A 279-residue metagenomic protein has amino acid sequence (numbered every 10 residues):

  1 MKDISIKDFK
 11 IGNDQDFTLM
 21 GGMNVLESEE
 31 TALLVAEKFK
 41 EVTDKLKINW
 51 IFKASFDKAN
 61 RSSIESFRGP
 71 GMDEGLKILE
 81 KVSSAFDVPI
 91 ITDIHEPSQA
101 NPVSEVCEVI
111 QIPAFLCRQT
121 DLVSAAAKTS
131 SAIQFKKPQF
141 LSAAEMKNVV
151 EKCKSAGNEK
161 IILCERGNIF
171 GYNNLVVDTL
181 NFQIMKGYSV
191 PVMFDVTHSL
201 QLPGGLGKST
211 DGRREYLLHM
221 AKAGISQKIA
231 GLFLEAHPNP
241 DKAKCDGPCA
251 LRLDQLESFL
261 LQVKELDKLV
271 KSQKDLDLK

Functional and structural regions predicted by a protein language model:
M1-L19, K77, K268-L278: N-terminal amphipathic alpha-helix/helix-capping segment at the start of soluble metabolic enzymes
F9-L26, S55-E65, P191-L206: N-terminal small/glycine-rich loop or linker at the start of catalytic domains across soluble metabolic enzymes
D16-M20, N49-K53, P89-I91, E108-V109 (+4 more regions): Structural preference for beta-strand elements that scaffold enzyme active sites
M23-A32, W50-M72, A236-D246: Glycine-rich, proline-tolerant flexible connector loops at the mouths of alpha/beta enzymes
E37-L46, E65-I91, A126-A132, F182-F194 (+2 more regions): Alpha-helix-loop-beta-strand connector modules within alpha/beta enzyme cores
I64-D73, F86, Q111-L116, N173-V176 (+4 more regions): Active-site-adjacent loop and "lid" segments of alpha/beta metabolic enzymes
P70-G71, A85-Q99, E108-D121, A132-A143 (+1 more regions): Catalytic beta/alpha-barrel core
T129-A236: Catalytic alpha/beta core domains of metabolic enzymes, predominantly
